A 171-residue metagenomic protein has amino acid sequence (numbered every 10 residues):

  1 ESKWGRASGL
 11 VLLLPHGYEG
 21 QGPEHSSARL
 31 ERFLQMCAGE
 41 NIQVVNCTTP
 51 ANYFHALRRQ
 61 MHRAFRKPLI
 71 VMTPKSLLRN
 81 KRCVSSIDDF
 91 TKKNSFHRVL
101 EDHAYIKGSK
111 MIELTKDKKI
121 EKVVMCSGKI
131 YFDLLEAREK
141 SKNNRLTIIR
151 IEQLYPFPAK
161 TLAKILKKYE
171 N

Functional and structural regions predicted by a protein language model:
E1-K118, F132: Conserved thiamine diphosphate
L14-H16, C126, R150-Q153: Short glycine-centered, acidic/aromatic-flanked micro-motifs in structured strand/loop junctions that mark active-site
S26, P50, S127, Y155-A159: A conditional alpha-helix N-cap/helix-loop micro-motif detector
A38-N41, K116-I120, N143-L146, Y169-N171: Short, surface-exposed connector motifs at secondary-structure boundaries
V123-I130: Acidic/histidine-rich
Y131-E170: Generic long, charged, amphipathic alpha-helical segments
